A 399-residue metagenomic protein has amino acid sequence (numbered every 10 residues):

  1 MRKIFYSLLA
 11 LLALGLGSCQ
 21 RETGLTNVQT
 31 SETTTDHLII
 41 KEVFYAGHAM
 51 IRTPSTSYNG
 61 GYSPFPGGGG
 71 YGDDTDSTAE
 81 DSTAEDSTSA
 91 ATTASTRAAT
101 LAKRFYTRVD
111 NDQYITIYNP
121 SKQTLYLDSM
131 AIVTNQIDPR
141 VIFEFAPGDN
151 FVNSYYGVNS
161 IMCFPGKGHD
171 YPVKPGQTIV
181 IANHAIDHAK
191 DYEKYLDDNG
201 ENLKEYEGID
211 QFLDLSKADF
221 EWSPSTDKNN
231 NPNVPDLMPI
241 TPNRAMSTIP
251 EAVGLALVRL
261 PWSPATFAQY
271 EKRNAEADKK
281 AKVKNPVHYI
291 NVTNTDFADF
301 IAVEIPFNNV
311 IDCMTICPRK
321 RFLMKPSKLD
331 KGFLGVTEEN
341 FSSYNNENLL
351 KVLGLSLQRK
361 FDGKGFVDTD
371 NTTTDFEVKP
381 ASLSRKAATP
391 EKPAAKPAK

Functional and structural regions predicted by a protein language model:
M1-V28: Bacterial Sec-dependent N-terminal signal peptides
C19-L125, M130-I132, I137-K399: Intrinsically disordered, low-complexity linkers and terminal tails enriched in Ser/Thr/Pro/Gly with interspersed basic
